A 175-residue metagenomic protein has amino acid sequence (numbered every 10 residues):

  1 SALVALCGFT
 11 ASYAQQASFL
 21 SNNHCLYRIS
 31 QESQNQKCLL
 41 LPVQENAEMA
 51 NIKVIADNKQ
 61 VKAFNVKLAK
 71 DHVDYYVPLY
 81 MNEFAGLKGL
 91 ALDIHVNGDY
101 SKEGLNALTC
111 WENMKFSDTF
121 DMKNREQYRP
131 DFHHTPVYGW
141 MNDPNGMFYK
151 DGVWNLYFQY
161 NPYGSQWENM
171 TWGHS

Functional and structural regions predicted by a protein language model:
S1-Q16: Bacterial Sec-dependent N-terminal signal peptides
Q15-S175: Beta-rich carbohydrate-recognition and catalytic domains
